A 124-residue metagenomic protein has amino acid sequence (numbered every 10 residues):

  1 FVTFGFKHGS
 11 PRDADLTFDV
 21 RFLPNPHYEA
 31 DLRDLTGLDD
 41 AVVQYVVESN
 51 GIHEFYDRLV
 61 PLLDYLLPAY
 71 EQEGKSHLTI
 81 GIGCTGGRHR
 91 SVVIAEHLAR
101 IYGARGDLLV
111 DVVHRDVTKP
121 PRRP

Functional and structural regions predicted by a protein language model:
F1-L78, G103, D116-R123: C-terminal accessory "lid"/substrate-recognition subdomains
S76-A99: Catalytic cysteine-centered active loop of the rhodanese-like fold, especially the PTP/DSP P-loop
C84, R123-P124: Functionally engaged cysteine thiol sites
A99-L109: Post-Walker A helix-loop "phosphate-sensing" segment adjacent to the P-loop in P-loop NTPases
D111-H114: A structural preference for short, hydrophobic beta-strand core positions in alpha/beta folds
